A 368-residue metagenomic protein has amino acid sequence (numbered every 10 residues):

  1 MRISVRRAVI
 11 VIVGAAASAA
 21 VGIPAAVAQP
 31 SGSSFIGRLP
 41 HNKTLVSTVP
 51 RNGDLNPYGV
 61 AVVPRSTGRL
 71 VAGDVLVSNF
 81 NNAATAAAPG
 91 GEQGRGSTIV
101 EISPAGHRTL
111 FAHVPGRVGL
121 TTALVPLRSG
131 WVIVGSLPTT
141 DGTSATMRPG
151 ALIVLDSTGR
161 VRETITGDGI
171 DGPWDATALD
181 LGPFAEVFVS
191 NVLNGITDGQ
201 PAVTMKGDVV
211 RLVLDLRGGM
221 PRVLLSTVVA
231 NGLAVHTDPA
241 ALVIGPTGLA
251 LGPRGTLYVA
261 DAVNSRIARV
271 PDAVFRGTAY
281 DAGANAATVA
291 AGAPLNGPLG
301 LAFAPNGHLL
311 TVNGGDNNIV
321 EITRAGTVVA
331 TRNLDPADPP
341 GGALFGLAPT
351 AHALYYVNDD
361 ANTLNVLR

Functional and structural regions predicted by a protein language model:
M1-G14: N-terminal export and membrane-targeting signals
A19-S34: C-terminal region of N-terminal signal peptides and the immediate post-cleavage residues of exported proteins
S31-N52, G106-T109, L224-S226, G232-L233: A short helix->beta-strand "capping" segment at the edge of beta-propeller domains
V49-A72, Q93-G96, V114-V132, L137-T139 (+6 more regions): Beta-rich, blade/repeat-based domains predominating in secreted/periplasmic proteins but also intracellular
F80-N82, S136-T139, M147, L181 (+8 more regions): Short loop/turn segments immediately following the C-termini of beta-strands
S97-V100, G150-I153, M205-V210, R266-R269 (+2 more regions): A short loop-to-beta-strand structural motif that recurs across blades of beta-propeller domains
I102-P104, R211-R222, V270-Y280, T323-V329 (+1 more regions): Short loop/turn segments immediately following beta-strands, especially the blade-tip and inter-blade linker loops
A262, R266, T288-R332: Loop/turn-rich, solvent-exposed surfaces of beta-rich toroidal or solenoidal domains
